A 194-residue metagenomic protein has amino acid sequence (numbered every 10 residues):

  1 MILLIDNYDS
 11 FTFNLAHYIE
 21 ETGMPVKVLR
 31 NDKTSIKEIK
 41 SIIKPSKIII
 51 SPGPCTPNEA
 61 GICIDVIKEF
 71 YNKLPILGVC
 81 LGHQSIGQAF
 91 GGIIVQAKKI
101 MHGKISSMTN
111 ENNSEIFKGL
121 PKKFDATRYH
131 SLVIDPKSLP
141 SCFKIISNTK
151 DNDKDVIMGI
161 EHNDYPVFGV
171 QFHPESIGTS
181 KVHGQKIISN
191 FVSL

Functional and structural regions predicted by a protein language model:
I2-L4, F11, H17, V28-I43 (+4 more regions): Amide-donor transfer/coupling interface in amidating biosynthetic enzymes
I5-D6, S51: The conserved beta1-alpha1 loop
D6-D9, G82: Alpha-helical hinge/cap motifs
Y18-M24: A short, Lys/Arg-enriched amphipathic alpha-helix followed by its capping loop at the start of a domain
S46-K47: Short, Asp-centered acidic motifs that coordinate Mg2+ and/or phosphate in catalytic or ligand-binding sites
P52-T56, G82-Q84, E175: Short glycine-rich anion-binding loops that position phosphate/pyrophosphate groups of nucleotides and phosphorylated
C63, G78, G82, G87: Gly/Ala-rich beta-loop-alpha elbow adjacent to hydrolase catalytic centers
